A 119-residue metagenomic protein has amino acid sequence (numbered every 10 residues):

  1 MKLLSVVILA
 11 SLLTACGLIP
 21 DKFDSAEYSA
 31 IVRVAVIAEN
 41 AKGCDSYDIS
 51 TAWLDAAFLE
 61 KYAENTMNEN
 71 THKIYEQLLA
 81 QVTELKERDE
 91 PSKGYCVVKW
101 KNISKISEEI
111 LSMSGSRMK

Functional and structural regions predicted by a protein language model:
M1-L9: Sec-dependent signal peptide recognition, specifically the positively charged N-region followed immediately by
L3, V36-I37, Y47-I49, V98: Hydrophobic transmembrane signal anchors and adjacent membrane-proximal interface regions, especially in viral
L12-A15: C-terminal motif of bacterial Sec signal peptides marking the signal peptidase cleavage site
G17-P20: Bacterial signal peptide processing site
F23-Y47, D55, K61-Y62, I74: Post-signal peptide N-terminal segment of mature Sec-exported envelope proteins
D48-K119: Intrinsically disordered, glycine/charged-rich N-terminal periplasmic/extracytoplasmic linker segments that lie
